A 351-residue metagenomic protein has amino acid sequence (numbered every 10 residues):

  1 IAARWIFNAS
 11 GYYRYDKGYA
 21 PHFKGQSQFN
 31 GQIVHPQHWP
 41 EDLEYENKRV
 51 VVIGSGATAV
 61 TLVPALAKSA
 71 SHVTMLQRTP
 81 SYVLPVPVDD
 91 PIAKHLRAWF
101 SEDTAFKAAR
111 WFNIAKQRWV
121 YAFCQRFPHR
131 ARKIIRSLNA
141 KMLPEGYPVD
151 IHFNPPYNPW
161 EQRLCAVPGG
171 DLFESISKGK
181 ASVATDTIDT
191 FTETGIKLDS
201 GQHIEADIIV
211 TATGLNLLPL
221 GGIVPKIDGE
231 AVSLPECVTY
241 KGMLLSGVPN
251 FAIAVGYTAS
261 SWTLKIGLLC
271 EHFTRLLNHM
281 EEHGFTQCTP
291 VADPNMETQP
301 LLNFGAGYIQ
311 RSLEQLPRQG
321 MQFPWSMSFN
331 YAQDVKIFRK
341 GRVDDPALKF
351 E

Functional and structural regions predicted by a protein language model:
I1-Y13, L164, I176, K180 (+1 more regions): Feature captures the FAD/FMN-dependent oxidoreductase FAD-binding
R4, S71, D207, P249: Conserved acidic residues
N8-P148, A181, I204, V255-N303: Rossmann-like dinucleotide-binding core of oxidoreductases
F23, A93, I208, A212-M280: Glycine/threonine-rich phosphate-binding loop and adjacent beta-strand/alpha-helix elements that clamp
W39-D42, G179-D199: A conserved short coil-to-beta-strand element within the FAD-binding core of flavoproteins
V149-V167: Helix-loop-beta segment of a Rossmann-like dinucleotide-binding subdomain
G267, E271-E351: C-terminal active-site-capping segments
